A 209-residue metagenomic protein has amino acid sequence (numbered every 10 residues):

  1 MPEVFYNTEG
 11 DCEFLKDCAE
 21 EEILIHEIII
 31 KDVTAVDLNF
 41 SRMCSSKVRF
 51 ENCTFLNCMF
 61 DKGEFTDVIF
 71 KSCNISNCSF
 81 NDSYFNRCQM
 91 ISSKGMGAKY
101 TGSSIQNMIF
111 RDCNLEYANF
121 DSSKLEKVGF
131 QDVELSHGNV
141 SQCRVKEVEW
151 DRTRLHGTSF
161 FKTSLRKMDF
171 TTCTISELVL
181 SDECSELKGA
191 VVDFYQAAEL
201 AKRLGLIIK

Functional and structural regions predicted by a protein language model:
E3-K209: Tandem repeat scaffolds
